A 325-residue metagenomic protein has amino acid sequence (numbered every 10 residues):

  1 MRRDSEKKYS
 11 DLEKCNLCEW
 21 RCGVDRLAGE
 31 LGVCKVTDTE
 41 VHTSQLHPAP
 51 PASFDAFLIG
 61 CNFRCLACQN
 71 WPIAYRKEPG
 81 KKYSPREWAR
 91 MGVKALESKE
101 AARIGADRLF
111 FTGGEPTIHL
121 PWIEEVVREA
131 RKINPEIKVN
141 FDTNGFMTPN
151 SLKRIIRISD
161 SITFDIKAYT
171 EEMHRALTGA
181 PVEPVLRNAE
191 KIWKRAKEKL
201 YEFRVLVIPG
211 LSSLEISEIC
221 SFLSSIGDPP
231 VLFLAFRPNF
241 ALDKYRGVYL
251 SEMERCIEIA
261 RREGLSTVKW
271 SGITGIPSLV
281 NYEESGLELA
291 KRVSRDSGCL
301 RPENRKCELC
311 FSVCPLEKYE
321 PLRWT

Functional and structural regions predicted by a protein language model:
M1-E19, R26, L214-T325: Auxiliary Fe-S-binding modules of radical SAM enzymes
M1-G60, L66, N70-K77, A102 (+2 more regions): N-terminal [4Fe-4S]-dependent radical SAM core
C18, A56, F141-T143, K269-W270: Short, hydrophobic beta-strand segments that form beta-sheet elements in well-ordered domains
C22-G23, C34, C61, N140 (+2 more regions): Functionally engaged cysteine thiol sites
R26-G29, A67, R76-P79, L120 (+5 more regions): Generic domain-boundary/flexible-linker signal
E40, S44-E124, R128-R131: Extended interfacial segments that mediate partner engagement and assembly in macromolecular machines
E78-P85, T178-V182, R246, L250: Flexible, glycine- and charge-enriched loops at secondary-structure boundaries
A89-Y245: Conserved AdoMet/S-adenosylmethionine-binding subsite of the radical SAM
